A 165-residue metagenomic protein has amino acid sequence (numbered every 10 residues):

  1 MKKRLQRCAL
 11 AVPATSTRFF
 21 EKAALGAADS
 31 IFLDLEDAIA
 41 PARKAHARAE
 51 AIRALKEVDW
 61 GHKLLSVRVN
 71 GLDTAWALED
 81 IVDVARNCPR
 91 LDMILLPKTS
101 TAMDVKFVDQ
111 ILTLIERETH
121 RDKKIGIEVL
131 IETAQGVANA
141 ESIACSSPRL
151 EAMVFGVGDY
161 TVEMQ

Functional and structural regions predicted by a protein language model:
K2-Q165: Conserved alpha/beta-domain cores
